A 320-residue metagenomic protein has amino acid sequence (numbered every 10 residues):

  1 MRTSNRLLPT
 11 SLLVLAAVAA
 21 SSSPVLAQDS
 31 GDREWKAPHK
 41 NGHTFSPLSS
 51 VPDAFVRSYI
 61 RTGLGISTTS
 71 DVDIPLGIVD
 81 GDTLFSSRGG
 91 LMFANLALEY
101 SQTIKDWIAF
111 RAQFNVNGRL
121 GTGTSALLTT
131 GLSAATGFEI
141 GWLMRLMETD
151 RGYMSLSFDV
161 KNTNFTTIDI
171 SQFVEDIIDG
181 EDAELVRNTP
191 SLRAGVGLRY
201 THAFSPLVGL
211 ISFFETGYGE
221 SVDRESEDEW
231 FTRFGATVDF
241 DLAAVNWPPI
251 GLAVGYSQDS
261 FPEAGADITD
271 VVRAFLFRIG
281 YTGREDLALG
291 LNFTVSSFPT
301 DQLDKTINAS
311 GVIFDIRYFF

Functional and structural regions predicted by a protein language model:
V25-P75, L143, D150-G152, D239 (+1 more regions): Outer-membrane beta-barrel biogenesis signature
E34-K36, G63-N95, G121-G131, P299-D301: Surface-exposed strand-loop-strand hairpins of Gram-negative outer-membrane beta-barrel proteins
D53, Q102, M144-L146, L198-H202 (+5 more regions): Residue-level signature of outer-membrane beta-barrel architecture
V56, G90-L96, G131-F138, N188-A194 (+4 more regions): Residues that define the transmembrane beta-barrel architecture of outer-membrane proteins
I60-S70, A112-V116, L156-N164, S212-Y218 (+3 more regions): Transmembrane beta-barrel strands of outer-membrane/channel proteins
D71-F85, V222-F320: Outer membrane beta-barrel transmembrane domains
D106-A112, T149-M154, P206-S212, A243-L252 (+1 more regions): Repeated loop/turn-to-beta-strand initiation elements of outer-membrane beta-barrel proteins
G118-W230: Outer-membrane pore/translocation modules
